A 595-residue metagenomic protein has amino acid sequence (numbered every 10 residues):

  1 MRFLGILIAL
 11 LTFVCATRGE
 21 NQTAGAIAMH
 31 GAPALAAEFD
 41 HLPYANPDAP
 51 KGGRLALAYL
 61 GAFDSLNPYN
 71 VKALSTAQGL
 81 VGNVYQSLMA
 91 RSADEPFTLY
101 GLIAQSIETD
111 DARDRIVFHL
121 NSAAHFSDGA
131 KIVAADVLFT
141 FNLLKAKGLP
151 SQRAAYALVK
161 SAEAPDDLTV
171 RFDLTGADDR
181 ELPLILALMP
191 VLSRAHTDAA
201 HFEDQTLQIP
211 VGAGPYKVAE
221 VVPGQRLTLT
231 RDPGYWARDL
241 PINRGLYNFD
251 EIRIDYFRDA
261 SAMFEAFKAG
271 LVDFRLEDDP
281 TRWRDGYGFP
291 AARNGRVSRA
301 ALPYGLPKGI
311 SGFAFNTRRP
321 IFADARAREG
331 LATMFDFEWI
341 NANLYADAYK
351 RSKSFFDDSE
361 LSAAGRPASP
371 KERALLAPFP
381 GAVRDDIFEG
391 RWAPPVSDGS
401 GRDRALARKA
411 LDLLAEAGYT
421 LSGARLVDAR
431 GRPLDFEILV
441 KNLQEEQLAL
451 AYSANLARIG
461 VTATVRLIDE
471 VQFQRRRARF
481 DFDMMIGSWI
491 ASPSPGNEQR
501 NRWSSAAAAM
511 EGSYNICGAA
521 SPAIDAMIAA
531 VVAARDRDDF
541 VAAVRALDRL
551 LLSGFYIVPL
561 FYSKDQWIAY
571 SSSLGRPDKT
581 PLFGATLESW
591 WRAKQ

Functional and structural regions predicted by a protein language model:
N21-A112, N142, V211: N-terminal lobe/hinge region of extracytoplasmic solute-binding protein
A26, Y59, N83, V222-L227 (+6 more regions): Detector for C-terminal structural segments
H41, A62-G79, Y100-I103, A130 (+4 more regions): A structural "hinge/loop" feature
A45-P50, N70-L80, S106-P150, P165 (+4 more regions): Aromatic- and charge-enriched surface segment that lines or borders ligand/interaction sites
G82-E95, N142, L186-L246, D250-E251 (+4 more regions): Gly/Pro-rich hinge or "lid" segments in bacterial periplasmic/extracellular proteins
H119, R153-T197, A213-V222, R366-F379: Surface-exposed binding/hinge segments that line and control ligand-binding clefts or catalytic entry sites
N121, D204, A237-G288, E329 (+4 more regions): Ligand-site clamp/hinge motif
S161-A162, A219-T230, D255-R319, E329-G330 (+3 more regions): Extracellular/periplasmic solute-recognition and catalytic clefts
